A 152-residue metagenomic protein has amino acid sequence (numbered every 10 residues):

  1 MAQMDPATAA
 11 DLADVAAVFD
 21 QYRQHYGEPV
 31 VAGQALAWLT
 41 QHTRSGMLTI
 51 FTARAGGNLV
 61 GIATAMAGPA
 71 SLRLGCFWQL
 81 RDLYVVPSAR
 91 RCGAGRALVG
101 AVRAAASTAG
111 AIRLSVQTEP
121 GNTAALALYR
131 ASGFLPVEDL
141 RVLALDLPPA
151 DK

Functional and structural regions predicted by a protein language model:
P6-G75, R81, V99-G100, A105 (+2 more regions): Acetyl-CoA-dependent GNAT
A7, L83-V85, T118: Hydrophobic adenine-recognition pocket in adenosine-nucleotide-binding enzymes
V86-S88, C92, P120-G121: Active-site acidic-Proline motif in GNAT/NAT acetyltransferases
A89, G93-A101: Conserved acetyl-CoA pyrophosphate-binding loop and the N-cap/start of the following alpha-helix in GNAT-like
R96, P120-D139: Conserved active-site alpha-helix within GNAT-family acetyltransferase domains
A106-T118: Conserved GNAT acetyl-CoA-binding A-motif
V116-A125, A144-P148: Conserved beta-strand-loop-alpha-helix junction that forms the acyl-donor binding cleft
